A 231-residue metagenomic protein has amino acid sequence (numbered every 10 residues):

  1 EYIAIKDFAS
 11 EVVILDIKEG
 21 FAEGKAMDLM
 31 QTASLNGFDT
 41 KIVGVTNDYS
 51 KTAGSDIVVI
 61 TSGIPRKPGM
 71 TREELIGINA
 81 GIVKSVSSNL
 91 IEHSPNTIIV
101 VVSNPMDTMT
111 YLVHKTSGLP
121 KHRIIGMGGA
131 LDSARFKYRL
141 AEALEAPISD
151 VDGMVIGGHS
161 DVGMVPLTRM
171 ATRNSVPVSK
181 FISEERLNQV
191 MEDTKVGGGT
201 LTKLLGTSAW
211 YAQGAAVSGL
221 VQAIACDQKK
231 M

Functional and structural regions predicted by a protein language model:
E1-I5, M27, Q31, S88 (+2 more regions): Short, well-ordered alpha-helices that flank and scaffold nucleotide-derived cofactor binding pockets
I5-E11, G118-K121: Conserved S-adenosyl-L-methionine
E11, L15-S55: Conserved N-terminal Rossmann-fold NAD(P) cofactor-binding segment
I17-G24, A53, G77-G81, S85 (+7 more regions): Conserved active-site and cofactor/substrate-binding residues in soluble primary-metabolism enzymes
V58-I60, V101-V102: Redox-cofactor binding/interface segments in oxidoreductases and associated redox assembly factors
S62-I64: Conserved NAD(P)H cofactor-binding loop of Rossmann-fold oxidoreductase domains
T71-K137: Rossmann-like NAD(P)(H) cofactor-binding subdomain of soluble oxidoreductases
S117-R123, D132-M231: C-terminal substrate-binding/catalytic lobe of Rossmann-fold NAD(P)-dependent dehydrogenases
